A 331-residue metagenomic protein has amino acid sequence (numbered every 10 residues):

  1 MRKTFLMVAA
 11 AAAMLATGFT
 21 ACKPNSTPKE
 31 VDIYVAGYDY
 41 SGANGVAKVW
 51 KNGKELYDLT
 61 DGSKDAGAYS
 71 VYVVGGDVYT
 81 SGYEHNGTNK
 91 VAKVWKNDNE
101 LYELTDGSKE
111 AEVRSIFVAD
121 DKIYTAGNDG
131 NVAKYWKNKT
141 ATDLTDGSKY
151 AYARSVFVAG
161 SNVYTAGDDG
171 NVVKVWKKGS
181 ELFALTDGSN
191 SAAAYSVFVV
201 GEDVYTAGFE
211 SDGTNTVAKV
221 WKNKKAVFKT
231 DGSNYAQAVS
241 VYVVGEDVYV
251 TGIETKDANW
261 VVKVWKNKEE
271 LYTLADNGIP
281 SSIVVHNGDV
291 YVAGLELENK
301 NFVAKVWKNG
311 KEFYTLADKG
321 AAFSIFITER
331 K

Functional and structural regions predicted by a protein language model:
M1-V8, A12-I33: Bacterial Sec-dependent N-terminal signal peptides
P28-K331: Residue-level hotspots at or immediately adjacent to binding/recognition sites across diverse folds
